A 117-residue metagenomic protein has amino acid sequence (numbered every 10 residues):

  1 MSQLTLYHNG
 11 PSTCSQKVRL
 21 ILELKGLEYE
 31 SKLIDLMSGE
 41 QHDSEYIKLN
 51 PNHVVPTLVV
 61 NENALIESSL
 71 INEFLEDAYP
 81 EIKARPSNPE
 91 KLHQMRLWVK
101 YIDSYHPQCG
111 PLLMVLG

Functional and structural regions predicted by a protein language model:
M1-G117: GST-like domain detector, emphasizing the conserved glutathione-binding G-site in the N-terminal thioredoxin-like
